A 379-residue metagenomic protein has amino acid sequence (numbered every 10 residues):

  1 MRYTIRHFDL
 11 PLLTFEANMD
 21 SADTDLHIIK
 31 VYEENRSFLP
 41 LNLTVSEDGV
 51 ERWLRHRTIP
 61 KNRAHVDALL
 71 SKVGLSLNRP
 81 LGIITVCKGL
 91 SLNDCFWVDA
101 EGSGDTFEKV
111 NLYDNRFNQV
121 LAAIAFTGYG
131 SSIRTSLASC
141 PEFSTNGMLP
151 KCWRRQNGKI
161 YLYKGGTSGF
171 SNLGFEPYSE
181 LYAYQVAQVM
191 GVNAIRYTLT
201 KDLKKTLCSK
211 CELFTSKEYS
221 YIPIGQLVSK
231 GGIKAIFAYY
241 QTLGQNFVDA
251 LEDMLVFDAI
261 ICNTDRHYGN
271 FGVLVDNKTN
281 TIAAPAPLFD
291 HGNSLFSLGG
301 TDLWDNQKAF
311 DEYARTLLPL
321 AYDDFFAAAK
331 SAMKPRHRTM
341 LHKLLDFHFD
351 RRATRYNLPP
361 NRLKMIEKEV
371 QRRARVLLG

Functional and structural regions predicted by a protein language model:
M1-V256, I260-C262, L274-G379: Phosphate/dinucleotide-binding and metal-coordinating scaffold of catalytic cores in nucleotide-dependent enzymes
H267, G272-L274: Conserved protein-kinase catalytic-loop segment immediately C-terminal to the catalytic Asp of the HRD motif
